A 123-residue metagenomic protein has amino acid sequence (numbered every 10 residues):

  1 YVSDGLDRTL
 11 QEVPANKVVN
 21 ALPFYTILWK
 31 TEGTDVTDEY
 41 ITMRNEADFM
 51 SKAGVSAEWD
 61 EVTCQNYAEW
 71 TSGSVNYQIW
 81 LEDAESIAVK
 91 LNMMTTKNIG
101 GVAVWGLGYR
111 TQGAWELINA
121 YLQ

Functional and structural regions predicted by a protein language model:
Y1-T9, D83-K90, A114: Stable alpha-helical elements in mature extracytoplasmic
G5-V18, K90-G100: A structural motif corresponding to the C-terminal end of an alpha-helix and its immediate exit/capping segment
Q11, D48, E116-A120: Charged/polar, solvent-exposed surface patches and flexible loops
K17-M93, L122: Glycan-binding loop/region signatures in secreted carbohydrate-active enzymes
I27-W29, S86-Q123: Acidic/aromatic/glycine-rich contiguous surface patches that form carbohydrate-binding/processing clefts and analogous
